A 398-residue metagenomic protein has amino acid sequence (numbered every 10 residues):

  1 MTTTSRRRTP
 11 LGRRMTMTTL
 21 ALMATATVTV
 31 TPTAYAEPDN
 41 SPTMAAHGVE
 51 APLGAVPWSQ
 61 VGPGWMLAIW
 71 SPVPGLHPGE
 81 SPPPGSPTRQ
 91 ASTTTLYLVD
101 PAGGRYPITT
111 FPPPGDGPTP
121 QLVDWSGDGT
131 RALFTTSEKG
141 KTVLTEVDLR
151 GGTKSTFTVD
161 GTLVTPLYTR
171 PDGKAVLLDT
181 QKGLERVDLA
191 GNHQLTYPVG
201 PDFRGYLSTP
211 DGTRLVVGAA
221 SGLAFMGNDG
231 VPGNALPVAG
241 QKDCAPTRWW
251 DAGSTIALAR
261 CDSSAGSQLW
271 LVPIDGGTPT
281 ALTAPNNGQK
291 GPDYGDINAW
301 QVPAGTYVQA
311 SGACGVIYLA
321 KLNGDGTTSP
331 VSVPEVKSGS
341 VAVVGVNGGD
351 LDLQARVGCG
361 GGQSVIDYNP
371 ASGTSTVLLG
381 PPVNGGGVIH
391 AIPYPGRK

Functional and structural regions predicted by a protein language model:
M1-P38: Secretory targeting and sorting signals
E37-Y106: An edge-strand/N-cap motif at the start of beta-rich repeat modules
P52-S59, D116-W125, T162-P171, P201-S208 (+4 more regions): Repeated scaffold domains used in trafficking and secretory/extracellular systems, primarily beta-propellers
M66, A132, A175-V176, G212-L215 (+3 more regions): Hydrophobic beta-strand positions that form the internal "hydrophobic ladder" of WD40/Gbeta-like beta-propeller blades
P74-Y97, G140-T145, K182-R186, A220-F225 (+3 more regions): Structural motif
D100-G104, D148-G152, D188-N192, G227-V231 (+3 more regions): Short loop/turn segments that connect beta-strands within beta-propeller blades
L178-I274: Solenoidal tandem-repeat scaffolds enriched in leucines and small polar residues
R356-K398: Blade-level signature of beta-propeller repeat domains, shared across WD40, Kelch, NHL, RCC1 and BNR/Asp-box propellers
